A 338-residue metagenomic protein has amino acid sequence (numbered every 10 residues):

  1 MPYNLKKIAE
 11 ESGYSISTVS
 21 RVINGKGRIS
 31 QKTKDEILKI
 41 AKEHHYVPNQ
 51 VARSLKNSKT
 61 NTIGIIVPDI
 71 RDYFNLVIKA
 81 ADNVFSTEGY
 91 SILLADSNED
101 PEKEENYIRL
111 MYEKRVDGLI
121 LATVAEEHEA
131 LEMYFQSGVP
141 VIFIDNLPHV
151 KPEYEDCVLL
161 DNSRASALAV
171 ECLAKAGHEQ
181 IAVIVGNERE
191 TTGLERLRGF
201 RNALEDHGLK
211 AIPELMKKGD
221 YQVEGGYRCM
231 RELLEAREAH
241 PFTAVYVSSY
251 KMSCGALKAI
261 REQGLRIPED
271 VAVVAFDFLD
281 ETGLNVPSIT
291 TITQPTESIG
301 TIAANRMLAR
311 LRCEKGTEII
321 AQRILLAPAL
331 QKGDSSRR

Functional and structural regions predicted by a protein language model:
M1-K59, R337: N-terminal helix-turn-helix DNA-binding module of bacterial transcription factors
V47-L110, R115-D117: Amphipathic helical "hinge" segments at domain boundaries
F85-S97, V183, R201-E224: Short beta-strand elements in bilobed, periplasmic/extracellular small-molecule ligand-binding domains
L93-E113, S166, K218-A239: Structural motif
L121-L168, R189, L209, K251 (+1 more regions): Flexible loop/hinge segments that line or gate small-molecule binding clefts
D156-V183, L194, R198-N202, V223-L233 (+2 more regions): Hydrophobic alpha-helical segments within soluble ligand-binding/sensing domains
A167-L209, E214, G316-S335: An alpha-beta-alpha
E235-R338: Flexible loop/turn connectors
